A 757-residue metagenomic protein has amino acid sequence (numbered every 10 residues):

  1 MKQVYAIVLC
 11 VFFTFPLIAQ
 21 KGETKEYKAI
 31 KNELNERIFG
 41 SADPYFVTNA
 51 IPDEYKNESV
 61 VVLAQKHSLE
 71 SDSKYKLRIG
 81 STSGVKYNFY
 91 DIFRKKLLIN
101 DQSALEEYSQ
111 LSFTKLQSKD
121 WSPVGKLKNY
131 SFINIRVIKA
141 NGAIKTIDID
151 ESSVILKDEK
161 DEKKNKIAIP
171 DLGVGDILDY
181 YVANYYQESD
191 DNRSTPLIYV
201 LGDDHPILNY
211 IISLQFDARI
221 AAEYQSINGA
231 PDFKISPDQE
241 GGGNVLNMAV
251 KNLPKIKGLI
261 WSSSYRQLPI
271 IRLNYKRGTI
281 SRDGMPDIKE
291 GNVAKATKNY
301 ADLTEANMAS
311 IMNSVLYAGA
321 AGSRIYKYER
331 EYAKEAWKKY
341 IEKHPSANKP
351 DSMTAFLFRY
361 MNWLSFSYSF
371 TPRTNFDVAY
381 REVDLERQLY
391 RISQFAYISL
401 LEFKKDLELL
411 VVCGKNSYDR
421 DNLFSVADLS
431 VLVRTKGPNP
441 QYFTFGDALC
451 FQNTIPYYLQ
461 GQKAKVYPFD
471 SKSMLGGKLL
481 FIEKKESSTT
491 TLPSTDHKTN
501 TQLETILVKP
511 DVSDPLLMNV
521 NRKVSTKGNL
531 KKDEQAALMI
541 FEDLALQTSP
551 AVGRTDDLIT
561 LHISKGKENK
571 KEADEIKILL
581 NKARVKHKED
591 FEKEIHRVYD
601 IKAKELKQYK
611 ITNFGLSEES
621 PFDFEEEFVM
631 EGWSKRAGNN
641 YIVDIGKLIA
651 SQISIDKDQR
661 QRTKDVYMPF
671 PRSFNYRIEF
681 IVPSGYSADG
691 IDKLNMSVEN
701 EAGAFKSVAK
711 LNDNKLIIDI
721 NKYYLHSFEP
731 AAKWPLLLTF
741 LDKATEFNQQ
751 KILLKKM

Functional and structural regions predicted by a protein language model:
M1-K25: Bacterial Sec-dependent N-terminal signal peptides
Q20-R272, L401, C413-E618, G632 (+3 more regions): Beta-strand-rich, non-transmembrane domain signature
D161, E342-G437, Q452-Y457: Active-site neighborhood of thiol-dependent amide/isopeptide-bond enzymes
T279-D302, D406-V412: Zinc-dependent metallopeptidase catalytic helix centered on the HExxH motif and its immediate flanking segment
I288-E386: Secondary-structure boundary elements
D302-A320, L410, N422-F424, F445-A448 (+1 more regions): Extended, well-ordered protein cores
D623-E631, R677-E679: Extended, charge-rich low-complexity regions and/or helical-solenoid scaffolds
D658-M757: C-terminal accessory domains/tails appended to large, multi-domain proteins
